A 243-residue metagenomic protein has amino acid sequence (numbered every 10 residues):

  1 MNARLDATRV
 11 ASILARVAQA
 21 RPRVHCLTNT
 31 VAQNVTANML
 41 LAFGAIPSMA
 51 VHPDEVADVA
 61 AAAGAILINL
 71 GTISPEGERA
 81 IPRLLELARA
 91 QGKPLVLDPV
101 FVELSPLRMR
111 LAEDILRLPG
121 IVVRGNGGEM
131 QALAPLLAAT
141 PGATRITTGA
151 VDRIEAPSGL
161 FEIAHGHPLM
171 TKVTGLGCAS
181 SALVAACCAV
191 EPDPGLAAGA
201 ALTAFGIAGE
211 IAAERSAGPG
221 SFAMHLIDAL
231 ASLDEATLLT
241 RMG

Functional and structural regions predicted by a protein language model:
N2-L97: Conserved N-terminal subdomain of the carbohydrate kinase-like
L5-T8, I207-G243: Charged C-terminal helix
R21, A63-G64, P119-G120, G142-A143: Short, well-ordered alpha-helix to beta-strand connector turns
T28-Q33, P168-S181: Glycine/serine-rich anion-binding loops at beta->alpha junctions that coordinate negatively charged ligand groups
V56, A65-L137, T147: Conserved beta-alpha-beta core of the PfkB/ribokinase-like small-molecule kinase fold
V122, A134-K172: Conserved phosphate-donor
T174-I207: Short, small-residue alpha-helix embedded
